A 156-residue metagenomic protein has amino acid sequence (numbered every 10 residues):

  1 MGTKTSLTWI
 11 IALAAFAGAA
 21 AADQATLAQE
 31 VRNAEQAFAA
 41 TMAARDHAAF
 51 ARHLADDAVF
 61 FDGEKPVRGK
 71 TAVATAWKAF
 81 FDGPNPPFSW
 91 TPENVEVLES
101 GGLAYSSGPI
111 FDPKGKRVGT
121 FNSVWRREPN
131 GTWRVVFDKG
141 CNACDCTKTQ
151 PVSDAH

Functional and structural regions predicted by a protein language model:
M1-S6: Positively charged n-region of N-terminal signal peptides that target proteins for export
L7-T8, N130: Residue-level marker of positions within ordered structural domains that often coincide with functionally constrained
T8-A17: Bacterial N-terminal signal peptides
G18-A22: Sec/Tat signal peptide C-region and signal peptidase I cleavage site
D23-R52, V59-H156: A beta-strand edge to alpha-helix "cap/lid" segment located at domain peripheries
